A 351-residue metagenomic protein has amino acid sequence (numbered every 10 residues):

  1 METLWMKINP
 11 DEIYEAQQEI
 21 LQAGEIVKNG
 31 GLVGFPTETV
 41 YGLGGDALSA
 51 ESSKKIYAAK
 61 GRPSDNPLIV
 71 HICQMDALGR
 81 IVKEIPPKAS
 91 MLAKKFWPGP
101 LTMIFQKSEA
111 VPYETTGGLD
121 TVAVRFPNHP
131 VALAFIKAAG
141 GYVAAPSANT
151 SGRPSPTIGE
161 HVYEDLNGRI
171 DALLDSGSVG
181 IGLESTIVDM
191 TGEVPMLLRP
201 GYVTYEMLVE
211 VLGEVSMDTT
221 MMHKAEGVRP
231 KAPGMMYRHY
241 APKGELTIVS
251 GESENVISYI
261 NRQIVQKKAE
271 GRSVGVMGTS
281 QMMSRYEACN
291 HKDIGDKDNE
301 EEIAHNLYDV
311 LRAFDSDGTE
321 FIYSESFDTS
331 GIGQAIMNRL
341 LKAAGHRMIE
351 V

Functional and structural regions predicted by a protein language model:
M1-V351: Active-site-adjacent structural elements in enzyme catalytic cores
